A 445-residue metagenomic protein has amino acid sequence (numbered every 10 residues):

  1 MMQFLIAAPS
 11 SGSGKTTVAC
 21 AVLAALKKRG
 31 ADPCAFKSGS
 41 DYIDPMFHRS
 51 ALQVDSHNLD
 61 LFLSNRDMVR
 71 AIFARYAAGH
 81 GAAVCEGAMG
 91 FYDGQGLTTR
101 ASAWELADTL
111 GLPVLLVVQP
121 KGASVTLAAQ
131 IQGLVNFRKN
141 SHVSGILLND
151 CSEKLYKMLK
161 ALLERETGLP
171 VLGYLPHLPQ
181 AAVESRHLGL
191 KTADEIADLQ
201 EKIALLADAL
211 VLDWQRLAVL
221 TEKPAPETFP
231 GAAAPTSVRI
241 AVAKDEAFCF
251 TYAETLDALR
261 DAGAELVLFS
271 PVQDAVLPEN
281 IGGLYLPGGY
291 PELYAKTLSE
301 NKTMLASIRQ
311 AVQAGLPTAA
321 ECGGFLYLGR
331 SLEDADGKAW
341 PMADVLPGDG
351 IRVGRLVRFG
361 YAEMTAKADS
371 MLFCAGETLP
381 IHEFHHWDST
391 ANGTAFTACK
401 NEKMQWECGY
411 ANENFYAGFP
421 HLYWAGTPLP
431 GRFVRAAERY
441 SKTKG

Functional and structural regions predicted by a protein language model:
M1-M2, A233-R239: A short, charged/proline- and glycine-enriched loop that marks the coil->beta-strand transition at the N-terminal
M2-L110, V118-H142, D150-K157: ATP-dependent carboxylate-amine ligase catalytic core
L5, V84-E86, L115-V117, L147 (+2 more regions): Structural motif
K37-S38, V171-P179, E265-Q273: Beta-strand->loop->alpha-helix junctions that form or flank phosphate-binding loops in nucleotide-handling enzymes
A107, P235-T236, F248-D261, E265-V267 (+2 more regions): C-terminal and late-domain segments of enzyme folds
S124-A232: Internal gly/pro-rich beta-alpha loop/helix module that stabilizes soluble enzyme cofactors or their anionic handles
S237-Q313: Phosphate-binding active sites in nucleotide-utilizing proteins
P291-A368: Cysteine-nucleophile active-site neighborhood
